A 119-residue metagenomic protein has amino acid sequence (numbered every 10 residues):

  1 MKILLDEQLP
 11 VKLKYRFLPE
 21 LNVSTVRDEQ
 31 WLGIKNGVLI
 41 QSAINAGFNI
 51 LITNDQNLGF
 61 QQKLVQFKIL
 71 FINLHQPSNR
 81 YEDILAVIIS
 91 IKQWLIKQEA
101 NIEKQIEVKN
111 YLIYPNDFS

Functional and structural regions predicted by a protein language model:
K2-A46: N-terminal first-folded block
K14-Y15, Q61-K63, D83: Short glycine-/acidic-enriched loop or helix-start segments at secondary-structure transitions that form or flank
P19, F67-K68: Short, structured coil segments at secondary-structure junctions
S24, I52, L70-I72: Hydrophobic/aromatic beta-strand patches that form the interior of the parallel beta-sheet core in alpha/beta enzyme
E29-W31, L58, P77-N79: Short histidine/acidic/glycine/proline-rich micro-motifs that form metal- and phosphate-coordinating active-site loops
G37-V38, K63-Q66: Short secondary-structure transition/capping segments
A43-L64: Acidic, metal-binding active-site segment of PIN/NYN-like and related structure-specific nucleases
L70, L74-Y114: C-terminal structural segments of small proteins and small subunits
